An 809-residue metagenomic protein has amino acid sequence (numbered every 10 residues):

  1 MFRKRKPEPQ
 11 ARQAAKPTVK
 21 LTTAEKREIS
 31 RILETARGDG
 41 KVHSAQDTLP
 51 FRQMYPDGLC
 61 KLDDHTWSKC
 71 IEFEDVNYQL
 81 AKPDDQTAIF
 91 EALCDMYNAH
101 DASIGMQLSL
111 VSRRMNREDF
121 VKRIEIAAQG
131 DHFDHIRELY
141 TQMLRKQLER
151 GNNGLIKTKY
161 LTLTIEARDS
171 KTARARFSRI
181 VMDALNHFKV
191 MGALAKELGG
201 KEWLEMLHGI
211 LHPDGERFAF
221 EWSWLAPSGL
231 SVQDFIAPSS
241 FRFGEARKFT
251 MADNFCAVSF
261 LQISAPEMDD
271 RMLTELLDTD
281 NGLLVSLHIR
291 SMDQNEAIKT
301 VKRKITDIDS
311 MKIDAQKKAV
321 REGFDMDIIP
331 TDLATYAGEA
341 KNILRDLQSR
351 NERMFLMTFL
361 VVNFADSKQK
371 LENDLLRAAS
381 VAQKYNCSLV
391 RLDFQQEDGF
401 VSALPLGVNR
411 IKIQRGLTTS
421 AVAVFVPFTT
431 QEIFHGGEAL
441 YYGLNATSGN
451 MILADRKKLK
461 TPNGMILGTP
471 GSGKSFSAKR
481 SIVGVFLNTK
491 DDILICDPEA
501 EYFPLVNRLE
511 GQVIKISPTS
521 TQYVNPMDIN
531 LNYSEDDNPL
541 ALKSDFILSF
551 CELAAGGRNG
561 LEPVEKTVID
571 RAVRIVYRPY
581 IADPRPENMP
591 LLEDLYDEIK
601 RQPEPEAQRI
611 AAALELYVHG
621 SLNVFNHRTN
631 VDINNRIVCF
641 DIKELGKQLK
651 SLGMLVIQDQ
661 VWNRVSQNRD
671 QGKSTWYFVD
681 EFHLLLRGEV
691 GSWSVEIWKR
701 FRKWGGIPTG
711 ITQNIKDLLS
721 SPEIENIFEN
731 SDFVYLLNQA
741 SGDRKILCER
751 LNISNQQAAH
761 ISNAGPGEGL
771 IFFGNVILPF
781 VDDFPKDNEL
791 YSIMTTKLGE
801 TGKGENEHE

Functional and structural regions predicted by a protein language model:
M1-T430: Extended, folded cores of ATP/NTP-driven motor/assembly subunits in large transport and secretion machines
V76, P83-A102, R113, L277 (+10 more regions): P-loop NTPase motor domains
I466: Hydrophobic anchor at the beta1->P-loop junction of P-loop NTPases
K474: Conserved lysine of the Walker
S477: Hydrophobic positions on the alpha1 helix immediately C-terminal to the Walker A/P-loop
G484-L494: Post-Walker A helix-loop "phosphate-sensing" segment adjacent to the P-loop in P-loop NTPases
E510-I514, E723-L736: A short helix-turn-beta junction within AAA+ P-loop NTPase domains corresponding to the substrate/partner-engaging
L751-E807: Conserved P-loop NTPase
